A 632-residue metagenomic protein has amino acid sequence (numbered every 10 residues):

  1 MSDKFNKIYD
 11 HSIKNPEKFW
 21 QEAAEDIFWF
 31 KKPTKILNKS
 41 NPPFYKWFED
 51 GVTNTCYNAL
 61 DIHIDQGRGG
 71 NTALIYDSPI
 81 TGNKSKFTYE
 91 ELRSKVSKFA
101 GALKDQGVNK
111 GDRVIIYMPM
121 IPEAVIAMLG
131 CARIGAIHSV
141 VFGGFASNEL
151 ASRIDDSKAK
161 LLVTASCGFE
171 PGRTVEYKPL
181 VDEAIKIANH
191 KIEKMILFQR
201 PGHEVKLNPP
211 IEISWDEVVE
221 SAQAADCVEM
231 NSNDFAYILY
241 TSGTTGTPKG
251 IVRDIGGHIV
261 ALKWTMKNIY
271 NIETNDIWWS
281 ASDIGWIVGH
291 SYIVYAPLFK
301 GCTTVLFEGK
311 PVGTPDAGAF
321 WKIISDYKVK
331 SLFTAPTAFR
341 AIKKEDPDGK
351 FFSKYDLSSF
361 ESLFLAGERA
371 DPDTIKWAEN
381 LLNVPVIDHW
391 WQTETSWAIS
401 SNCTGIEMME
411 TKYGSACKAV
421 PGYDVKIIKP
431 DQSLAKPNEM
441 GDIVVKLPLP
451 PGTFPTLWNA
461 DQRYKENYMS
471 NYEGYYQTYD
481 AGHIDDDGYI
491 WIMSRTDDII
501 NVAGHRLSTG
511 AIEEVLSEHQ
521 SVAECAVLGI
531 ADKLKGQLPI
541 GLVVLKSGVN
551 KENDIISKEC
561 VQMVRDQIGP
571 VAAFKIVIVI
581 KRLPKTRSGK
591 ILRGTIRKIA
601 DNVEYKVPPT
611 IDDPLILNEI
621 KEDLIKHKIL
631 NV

Functional and structural regions predicted by a protein language model:
C56-Y57, L74-L129, A146-A151, L207 (+2 more regions): Conserved AMP-binding/adenylate-forming core of the ANL superfamily
G70-T72, M195-F198, N208-Y240, T247 (+3 more regions): Conserved pre-ATP/AMP-binding loop-to-beta segment of ANL
L129, R133-E217, P336, S547: Structural core segment of the AMP-binding/adenylate-forming
V141-S166, V181, S325, L332 (+8 more regions): AMP-binding/adenylate-forming catalytic core of the ANL superfamily
E193-Q199, L534, D566-I591, V603-L630: AMP-binding/adenylate-forming catalytic domain of the ANL superfamily
I259-I277, I287-S331, K344-K350: Conserved AMP-binding/adenylation subdomain of ANL enzymes
C302, K330-T334, K343-E410, D424 (+1 more regions): Gly/Ser/Thr-rich phosphate-binding loop
K418-G422, S433-Y468, L507, E604-Y605: Conserved ATP/PPi-binding loop(s) of AMP-dependent carboxylate-activating enzymes
